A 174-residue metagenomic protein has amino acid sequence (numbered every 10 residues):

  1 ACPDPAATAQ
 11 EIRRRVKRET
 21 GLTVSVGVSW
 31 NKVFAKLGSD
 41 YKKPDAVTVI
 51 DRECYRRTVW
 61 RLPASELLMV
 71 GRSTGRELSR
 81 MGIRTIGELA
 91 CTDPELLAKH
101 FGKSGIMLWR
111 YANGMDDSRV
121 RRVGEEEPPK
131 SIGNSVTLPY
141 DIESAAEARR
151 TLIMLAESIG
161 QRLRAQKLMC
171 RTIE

Functional and structural regions predicted by a protein language model:
A1-M107, V123, Q161: Gly/Gly-Pro- and Ser/Thr-rich, intrinsically disordered tail segments characteristic of DNA damage-repair and tolerance
T74-E174: DNA-contacting surface of Y-family translesion DNA polymerases
